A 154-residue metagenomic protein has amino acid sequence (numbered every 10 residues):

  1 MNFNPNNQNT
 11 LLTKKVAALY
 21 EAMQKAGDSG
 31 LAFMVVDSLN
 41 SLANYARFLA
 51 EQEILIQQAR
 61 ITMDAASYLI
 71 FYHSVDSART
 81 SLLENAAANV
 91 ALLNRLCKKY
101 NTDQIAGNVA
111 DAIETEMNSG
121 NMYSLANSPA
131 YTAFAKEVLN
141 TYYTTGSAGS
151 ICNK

Functional and structural regions predicted by a protein language model:
N2-N6, D37: Short, charge/polar-rich alpha-helical segments
P5-V16, E51, L55-A59, A86 (+1 more regions): Short amphipathic alpha-helical heptad-repeat segments
A17-A18, M34-V36, S41-A50, I54-Q57 (+2 more regions): Periodic self-assembly scaffolds
K25-M34, F48, R60-F71, T102-A106 (+1 more regions): Charged, low-complexity interaction regions
L55-Q57, A66-L82, A91, R95 (+3 more regions): Long, low-complexity or tandemly repetitive, helically biased scaffold regions used for multimeric assembly/adhesion
E116-G146: Amphipathic alpha-helical binding modules
A148-N153: Short, low-complexity, Pro/Ser/Thr/Gly-rich segments in the mature regions of secreted, periplasmic
